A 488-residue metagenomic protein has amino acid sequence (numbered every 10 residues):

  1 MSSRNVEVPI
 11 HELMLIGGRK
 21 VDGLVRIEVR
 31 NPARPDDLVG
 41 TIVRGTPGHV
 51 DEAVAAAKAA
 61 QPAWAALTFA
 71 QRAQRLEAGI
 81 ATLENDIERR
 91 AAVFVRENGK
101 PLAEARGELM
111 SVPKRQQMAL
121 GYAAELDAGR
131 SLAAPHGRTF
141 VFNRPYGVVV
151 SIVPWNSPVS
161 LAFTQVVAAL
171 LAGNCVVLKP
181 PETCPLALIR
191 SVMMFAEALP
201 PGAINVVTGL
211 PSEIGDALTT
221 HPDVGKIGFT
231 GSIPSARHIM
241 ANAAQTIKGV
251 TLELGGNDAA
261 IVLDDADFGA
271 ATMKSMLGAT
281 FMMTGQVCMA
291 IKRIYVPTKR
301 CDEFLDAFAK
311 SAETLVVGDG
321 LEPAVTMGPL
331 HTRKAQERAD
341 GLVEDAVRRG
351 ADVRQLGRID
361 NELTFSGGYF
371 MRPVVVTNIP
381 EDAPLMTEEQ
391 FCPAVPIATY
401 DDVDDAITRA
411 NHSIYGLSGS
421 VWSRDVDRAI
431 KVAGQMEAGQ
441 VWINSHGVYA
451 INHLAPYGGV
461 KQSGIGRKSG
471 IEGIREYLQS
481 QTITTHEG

Functional and structural regions predicted by a protein language model:
M1-G137, H331: N-terminal Rossmann-like NAD(P)+-binding subdomain of aldehyde/semialdehyde dehydrogenases
P9, A198-L199, P234-P380, I443: ALDH superfamily catalytic-core signature
D36, R72, F94, G173 (+8 more regions): Residue-level signal for inorganic ion chemistry
D37-G40, V224, I261, V316 (+2 more regions): Conserved C-terminal structural/oligomerization subdomain of aldehyde/semialdehyde dehydrogenase
V39-G45, A60-A66, V150-S151, A260-L263 (+5 more regions): Short, well-ordered beta-strand elements within core beta-sheets of diverse protein domains
Q61, A65, I80-I87, A91 (+19 more regions): Structural signal for hydrophobic packing residues in well-ordered secondary-structure cores of soluble enzyme domains
A78, P135-R138, G357-T364, H446-G447: Short, solvent-exposed loop/turn elements at beta->coil junctions and helix N-caps that rim active or binding pockets
A128-A270, Y400: Rossmann-like NAD(P) dinucleotide-binding subdomain of oxidoreductase/dehydrogenase enzymes
